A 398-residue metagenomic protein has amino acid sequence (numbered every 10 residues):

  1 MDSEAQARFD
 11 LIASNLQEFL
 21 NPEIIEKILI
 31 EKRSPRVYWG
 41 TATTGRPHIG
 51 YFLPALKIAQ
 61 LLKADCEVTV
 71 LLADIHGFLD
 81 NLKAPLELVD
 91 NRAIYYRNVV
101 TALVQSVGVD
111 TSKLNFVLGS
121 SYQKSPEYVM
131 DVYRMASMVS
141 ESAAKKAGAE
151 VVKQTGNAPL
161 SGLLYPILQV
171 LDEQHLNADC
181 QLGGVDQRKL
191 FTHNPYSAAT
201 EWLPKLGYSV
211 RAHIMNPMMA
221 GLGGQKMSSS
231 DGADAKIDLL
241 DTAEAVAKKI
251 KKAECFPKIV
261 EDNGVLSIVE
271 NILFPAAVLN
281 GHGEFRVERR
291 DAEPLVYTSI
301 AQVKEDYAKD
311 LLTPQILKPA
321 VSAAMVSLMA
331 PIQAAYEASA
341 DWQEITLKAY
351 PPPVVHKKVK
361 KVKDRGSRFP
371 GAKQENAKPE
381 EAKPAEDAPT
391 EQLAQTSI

Functional and structural regions predicted by a protein language model:
M1-M215, A277-E293, A301-I398: NTP-dependent nucleotidyl-transfer catalytic core
V170-I268: Glycine-rich, Lys/Arg-enriched anion-binding loops that position phosphate/diphosphate groups for phosphoryl
L239-V265, N271, P275-K304: C-terminal subdomains that position terminal phosphate/3'-OH groups for nucleotidyl transfer/ligation, primarily on
